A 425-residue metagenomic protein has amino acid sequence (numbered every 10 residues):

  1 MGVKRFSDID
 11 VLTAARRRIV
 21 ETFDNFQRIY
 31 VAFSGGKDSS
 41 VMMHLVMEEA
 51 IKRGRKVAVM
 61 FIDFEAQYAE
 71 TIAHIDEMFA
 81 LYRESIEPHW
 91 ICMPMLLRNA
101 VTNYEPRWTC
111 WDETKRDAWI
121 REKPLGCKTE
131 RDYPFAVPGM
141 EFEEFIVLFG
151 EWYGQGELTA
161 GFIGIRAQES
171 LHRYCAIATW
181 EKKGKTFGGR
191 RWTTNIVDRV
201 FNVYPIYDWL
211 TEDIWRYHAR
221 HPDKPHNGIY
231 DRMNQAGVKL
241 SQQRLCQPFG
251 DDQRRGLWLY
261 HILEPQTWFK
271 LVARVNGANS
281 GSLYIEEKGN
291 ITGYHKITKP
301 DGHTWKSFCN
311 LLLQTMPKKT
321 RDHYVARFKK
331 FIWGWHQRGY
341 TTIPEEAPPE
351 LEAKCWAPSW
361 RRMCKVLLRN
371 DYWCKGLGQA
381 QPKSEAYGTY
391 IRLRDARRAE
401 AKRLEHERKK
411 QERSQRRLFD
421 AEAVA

Functional and structural regions predicted by a protein language model:
M1-A32, K37-A425: Nucleotide-activated chemistry modules centered on ATP-dependent adenylation/adenylyltransferase
